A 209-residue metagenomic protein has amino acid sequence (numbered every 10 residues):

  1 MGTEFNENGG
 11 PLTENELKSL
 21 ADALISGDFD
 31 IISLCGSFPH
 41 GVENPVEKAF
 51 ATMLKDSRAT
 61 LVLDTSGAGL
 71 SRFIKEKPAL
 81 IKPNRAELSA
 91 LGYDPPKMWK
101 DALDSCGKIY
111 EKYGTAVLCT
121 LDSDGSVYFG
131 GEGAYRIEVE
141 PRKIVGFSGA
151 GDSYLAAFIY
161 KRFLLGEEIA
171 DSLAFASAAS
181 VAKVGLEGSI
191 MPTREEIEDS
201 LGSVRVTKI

Functional and structural regions predicted by a protein language model:
M1-I31, D199-I209: Conserved N-terminal subdomain of the carbohydrate kinase-like
E4-F5, I31-S37, D64, K82-E87 (+1 more regions): Short beta-strands and strand-loop turn motifs
F5, A90-L91, K183, S200: Residues that scaffold the ATP/ADP-binding catalytic core of kinase and kinase-like folds
G10-T13, F38-V42, G69-S71, G125-S126 (+1 more regions): Short, small-residue-enriched loops and turns at beta-alpha junctions that line or gate enzyme active sites
T13-L54, T60: Hydrophobic alpha-helical segments and helix pairs
E14-E16, A90-P96, I144-G149: Short, charged, surface-exposed secondary-structure boundary motifs
N44-E132: Conserved phosphate/ATP/ADP-binding segment of small-molecule kinases
K112-A116, S123, E138-S203: Conserved post-catalytic alpha-helical subdomain immediately downstream of the catalytic base and nucleotide-binding
